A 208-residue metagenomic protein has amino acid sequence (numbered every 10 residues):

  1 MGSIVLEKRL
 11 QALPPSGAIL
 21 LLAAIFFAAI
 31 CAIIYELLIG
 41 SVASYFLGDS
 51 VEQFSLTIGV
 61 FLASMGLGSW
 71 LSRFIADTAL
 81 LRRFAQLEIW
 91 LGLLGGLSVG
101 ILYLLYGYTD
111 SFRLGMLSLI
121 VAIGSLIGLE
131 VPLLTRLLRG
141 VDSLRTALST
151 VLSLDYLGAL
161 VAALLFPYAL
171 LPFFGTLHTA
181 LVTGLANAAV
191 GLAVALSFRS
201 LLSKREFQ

Functional and structural regions predicted by a protein language model:
G2-Q208: Alpha-helical transmembrane segments of multi-pass membrane proteins
